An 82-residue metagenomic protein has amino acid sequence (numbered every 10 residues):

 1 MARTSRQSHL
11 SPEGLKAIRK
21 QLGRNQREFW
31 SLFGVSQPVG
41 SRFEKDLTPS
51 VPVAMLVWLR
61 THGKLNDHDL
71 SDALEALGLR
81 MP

Functional and structural regions predicted by a protein language model:
M1-Q21: A short, Lys/Arg-rich alpha-helix, primarily the initiator
L15, P52, D67-L70: Short amphipathic alpha-helical segments that mediate assembly, nucleic-acid/protein binding, or membrane association
K20, G34, K45-L47: Residue-level detection of the helix-turn-helix DNA-binding "recognition helix"
K20, S31, E75: Short polybasic/polar patches that bind polyanions
G23-S41: Short alpha-helical DNA-recognition segment
K45-L59: Short, basic-rich loop-to-helix N-cap that marks the start of a DNA-contacting helix
L65-P82: Short, charged recognition helix plus adjacent turn of helix-turn-helix-like nucleic-acid-binding domains
